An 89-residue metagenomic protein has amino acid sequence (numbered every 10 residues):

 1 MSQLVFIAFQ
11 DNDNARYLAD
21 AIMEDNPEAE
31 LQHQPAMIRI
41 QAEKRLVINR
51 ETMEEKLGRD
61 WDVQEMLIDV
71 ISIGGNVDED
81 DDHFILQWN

Functional and structural regions predicted by a protein language model:
M1-V5: Generic N-terminal amphipathic, Lys/Arg-enriched alpha-helix
I7-N14: Short, surface-exposed ligand-recognition loops at beta-strand->loop->(often short) alpha-helix junctions that present
D25-A29, W61: A common structural junction motif
Q34-M37, A42-N89: Helix-rich interaction surfaces within compact, conserved domain-sized segments that mediate assembly or partner
